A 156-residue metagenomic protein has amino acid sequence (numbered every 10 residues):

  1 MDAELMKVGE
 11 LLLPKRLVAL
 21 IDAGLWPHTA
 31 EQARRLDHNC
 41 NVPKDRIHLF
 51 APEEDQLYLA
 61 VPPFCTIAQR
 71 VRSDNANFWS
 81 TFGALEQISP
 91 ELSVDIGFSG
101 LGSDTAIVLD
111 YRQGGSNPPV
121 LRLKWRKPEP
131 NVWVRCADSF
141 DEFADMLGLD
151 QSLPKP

Functional and structural regions predicted by a protein language model:
M1-S103: A surface-exposed partner-binding patch
D22-L25, Q113, G148, S152: Hydrophobic/aromatic-lined pockets within catalytic cores
P63-T66, D110, S139: Helix N-cap / beta->alpha transition motif
F98-G100, Q113, K127: Short, flexible loop/turn elements at secondary-structure junctions
D104-Q113: Broad, structure-driven detector of short, well-ordered beta-strand segments within folded domains
A106-I107, P118, L123: Beta-strand-rich cores of mature extracytoplasmic or soluble domains
L121-S152: Compact, glycine/acidic-enriched structural inserts
K155-P156: Long, compositionally biased interface segments
